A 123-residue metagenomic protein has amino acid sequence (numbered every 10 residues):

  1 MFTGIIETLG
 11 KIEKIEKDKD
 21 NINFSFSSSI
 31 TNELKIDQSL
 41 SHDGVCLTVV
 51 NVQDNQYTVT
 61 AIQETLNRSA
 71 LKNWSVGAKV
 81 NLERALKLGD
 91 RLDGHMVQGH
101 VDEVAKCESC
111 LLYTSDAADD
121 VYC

Functional and structural regions predicted by a protein language model:
M1-S115: Conserved loop->alpha-helix
Y113-C123: Single conserved hydrophobic/aromatic residue that forms the stacking wall/gate of nucleotide- or nucleobase-binding
